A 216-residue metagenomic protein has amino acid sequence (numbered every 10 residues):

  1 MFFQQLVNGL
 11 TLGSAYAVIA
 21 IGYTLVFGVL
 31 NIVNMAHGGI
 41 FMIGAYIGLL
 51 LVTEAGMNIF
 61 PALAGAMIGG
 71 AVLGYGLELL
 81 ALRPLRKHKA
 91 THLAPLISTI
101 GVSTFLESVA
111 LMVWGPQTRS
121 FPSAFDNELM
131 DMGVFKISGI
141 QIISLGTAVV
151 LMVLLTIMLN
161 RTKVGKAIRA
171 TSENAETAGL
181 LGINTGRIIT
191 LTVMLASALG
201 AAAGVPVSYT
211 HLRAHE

Functional and structural regions predicted by a protein language model:
M1-N8, L12, N58-L63, T91-L96 (+2 more regions): Residue-level signature of transmembrane alpha-helical entry/exit and packing/kink sites in multi-pass membrane
F2-E54, L80-A90, A94: Single transmembrane alpha-helix segments in multi-pass membrane proteins
G9-A15, L63-G69, R213: Structural signature of hydrophobic alpha-helical transmembrane segments
A20, I40, G44, G48 (+8 more regions): Alpha-helical transmembrane segments in multi-pass membrane proteins
H37-I40, S208-E216: Glycine-rich helix-loop "coupling/hinge" segments at transmembrane-helix boundaries in multipass transporters
M57-V102, V109: Alpha-helical transmembrane segments within multi-pass membrane transporters and channels
P84-L85, T91-R161, I188: Transmembrane helix-bundle core of multi-pass membrane transporters and related energy-transducing complexes
K136-R213: Helix-loop-helix "hairpin" substructures at the membrane interface of multi-pass membrane proteins
